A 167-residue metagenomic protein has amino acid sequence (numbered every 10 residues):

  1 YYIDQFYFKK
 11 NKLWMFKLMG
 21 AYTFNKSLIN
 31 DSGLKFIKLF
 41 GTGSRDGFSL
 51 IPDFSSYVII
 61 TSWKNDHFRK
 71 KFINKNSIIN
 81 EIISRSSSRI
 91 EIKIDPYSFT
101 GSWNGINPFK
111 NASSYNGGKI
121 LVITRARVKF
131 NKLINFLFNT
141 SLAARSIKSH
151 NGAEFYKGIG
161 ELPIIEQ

Functional and structural regions predicted by a protein language model:
Y1-Y57, D66-F72, S87-I165: Short S/T/G/P-rich N-terminal loop/turn motif that feeds into the first structured element of a domain
N76-S87: A common structural junction motif
